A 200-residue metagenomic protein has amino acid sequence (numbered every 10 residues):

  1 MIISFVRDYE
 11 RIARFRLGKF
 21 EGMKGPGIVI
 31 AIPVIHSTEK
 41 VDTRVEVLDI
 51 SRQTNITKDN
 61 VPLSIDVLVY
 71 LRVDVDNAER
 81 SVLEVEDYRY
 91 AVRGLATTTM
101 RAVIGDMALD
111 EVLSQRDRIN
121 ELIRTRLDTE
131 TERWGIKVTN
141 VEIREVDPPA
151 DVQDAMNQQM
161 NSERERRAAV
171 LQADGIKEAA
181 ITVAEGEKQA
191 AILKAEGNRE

Functional and structural regions predicted by a protein language model:
M1-R166, V170-D174, E185, K194-N198: N-terminal hydrophobic membrane-entry segments
I181, A190-I192: Fold-core signature of tandem repeat domains
